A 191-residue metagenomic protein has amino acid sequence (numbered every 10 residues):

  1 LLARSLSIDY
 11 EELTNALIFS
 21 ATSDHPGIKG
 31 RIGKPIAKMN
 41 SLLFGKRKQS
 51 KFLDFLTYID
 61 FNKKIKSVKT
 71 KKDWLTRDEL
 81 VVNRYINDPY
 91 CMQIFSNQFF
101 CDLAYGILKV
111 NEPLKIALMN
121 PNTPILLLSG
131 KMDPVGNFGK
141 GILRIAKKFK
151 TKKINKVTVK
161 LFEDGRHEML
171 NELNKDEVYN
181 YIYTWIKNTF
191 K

Functional and structural regions predicted by a protein language model:
A3-Y90: Alpha/beta-hydrolase-fold enzymes
I8-E12, K147, T184: Short, well-ordered alpha-helices that flank and scaffold nucleotide-derived cofactor binding pockets
F95-A117: Active-site nucleophile elbow and catalytic-triad environment of alpha/beta-hydrolase enzymes
M119-I125, K152-N155: Short, proline-enriched alpha-helix->beta-strand connector loops that line the catalytic pocket of alpha/beta-hydrolase
L127-S129: Short beta-strand/loop motif that positions the catalytic acidic residue of the alpha/beta-hydrolase fold
K131-P134, G165-R166: Acidic beta-to-alpha connecting loop that harbors the catalytic carboxylate
P134-R144: Conserved alpha/beta-hydrolase "acid-adjacent" motif
K150-K191: Catalytic active-site module of serine/aspartate enzymes centered on a nucleophile-bearing elbow/loop
